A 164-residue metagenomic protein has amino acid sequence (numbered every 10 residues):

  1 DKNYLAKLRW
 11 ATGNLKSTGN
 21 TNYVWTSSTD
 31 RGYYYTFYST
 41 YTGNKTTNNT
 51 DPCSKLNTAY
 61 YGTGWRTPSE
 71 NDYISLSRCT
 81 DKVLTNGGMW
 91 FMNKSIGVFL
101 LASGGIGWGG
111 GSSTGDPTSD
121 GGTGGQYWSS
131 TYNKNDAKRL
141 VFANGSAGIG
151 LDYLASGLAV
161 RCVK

Functional and structural regions predicted by a protein language model:
D1-Y4: Glycine-biased low-complexity/repetitive sequence motifs
L8, T12-R66, E70-K164: C-terminal, surface-exposed recognition/capping segments
